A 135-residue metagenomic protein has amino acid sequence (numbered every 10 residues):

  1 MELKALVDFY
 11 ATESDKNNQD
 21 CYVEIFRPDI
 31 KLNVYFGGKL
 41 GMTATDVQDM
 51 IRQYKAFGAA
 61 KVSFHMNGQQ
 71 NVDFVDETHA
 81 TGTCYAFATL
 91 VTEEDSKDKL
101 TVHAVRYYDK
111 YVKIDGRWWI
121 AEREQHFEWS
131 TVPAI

Functional and structural regions predicted by a protein language model:
M1-D20, E24-P28: Short, low-complexity N-terminal intrinsically disordered segments enriched in polar/charged residues
L3, D15, L40, K61-V62 (+1 more regions): Aromatic-acidic/polar surface patches that form glycan- and anion
S14-N17, P28, T45, Y108 (+1 more regions): Intrinsic-disorder/low-complexity regions
Q19-F87: A solvent-exposed, acidic/Ser-Thr-rich amphipathic alpha-helical stretch
A56-I135: A beta-strand edge to alpha-helix "cap/lid" segment located at domain peripheries
